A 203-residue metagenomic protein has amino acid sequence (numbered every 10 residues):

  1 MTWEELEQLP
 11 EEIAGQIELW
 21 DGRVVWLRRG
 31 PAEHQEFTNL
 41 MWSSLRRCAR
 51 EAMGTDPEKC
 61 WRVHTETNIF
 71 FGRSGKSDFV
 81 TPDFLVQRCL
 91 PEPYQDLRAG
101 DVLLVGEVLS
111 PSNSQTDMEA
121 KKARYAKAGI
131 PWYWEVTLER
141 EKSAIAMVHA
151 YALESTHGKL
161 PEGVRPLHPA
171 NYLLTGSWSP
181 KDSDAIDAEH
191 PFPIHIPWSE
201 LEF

Functional and structural regions predicted by a protein language model:
M1-F203: Gly/Pro/Ser/Thr-rich low-complexity, intrinsically disordered segments predominantly at protein N-termini
